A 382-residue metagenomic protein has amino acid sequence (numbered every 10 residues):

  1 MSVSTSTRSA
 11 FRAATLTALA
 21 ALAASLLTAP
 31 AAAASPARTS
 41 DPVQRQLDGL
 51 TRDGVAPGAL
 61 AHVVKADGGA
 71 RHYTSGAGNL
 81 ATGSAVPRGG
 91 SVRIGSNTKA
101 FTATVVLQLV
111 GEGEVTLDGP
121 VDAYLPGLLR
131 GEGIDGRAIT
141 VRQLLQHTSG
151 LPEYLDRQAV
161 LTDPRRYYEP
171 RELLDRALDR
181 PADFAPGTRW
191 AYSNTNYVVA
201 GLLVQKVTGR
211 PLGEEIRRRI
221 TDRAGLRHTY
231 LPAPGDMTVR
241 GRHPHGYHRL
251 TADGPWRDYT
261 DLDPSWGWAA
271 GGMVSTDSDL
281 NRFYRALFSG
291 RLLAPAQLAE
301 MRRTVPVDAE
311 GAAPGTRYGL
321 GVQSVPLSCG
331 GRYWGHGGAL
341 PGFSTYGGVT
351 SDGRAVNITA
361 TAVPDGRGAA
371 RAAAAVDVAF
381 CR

Functional and structural regions predicted by a protein language model:
M1-S35: Secretory targeting and sorting signals
S2-T5, A34-Y73, T208, P255-R382: Catalytic loop of the DD-peptidase/beta-lactamase superfamily, centered on the K-T-G motif and neighboring
T39, V43, I94, T98 (+4 more regions): Hydrophobic (often cysteine-bearing) scaffold residues that line and stabilize catalytic clefts of nucleotide/cofactor
L47, D67-G68, K99-T102, V106 (+7 more regions): Residue-level preference for non-acidic, small/hydrophobic
P57, A81-Q143, F184-S193, W268: Short active-site loop at a secondary-structure junction that contains or immediately precedes the catalytic residue(s)
H62-V64, P120, R217: Outer-envelope exported proteins of Gram-negative bacteria
H72, E132-Y333: Short, surface-exposed loop or secondary-structure junction motifs that flank catalytic or metal-binding residues
G76-G78: Solvent-exposed serine/threonine-rich low-complexity stretches and specific carbohydrate-binding patches
